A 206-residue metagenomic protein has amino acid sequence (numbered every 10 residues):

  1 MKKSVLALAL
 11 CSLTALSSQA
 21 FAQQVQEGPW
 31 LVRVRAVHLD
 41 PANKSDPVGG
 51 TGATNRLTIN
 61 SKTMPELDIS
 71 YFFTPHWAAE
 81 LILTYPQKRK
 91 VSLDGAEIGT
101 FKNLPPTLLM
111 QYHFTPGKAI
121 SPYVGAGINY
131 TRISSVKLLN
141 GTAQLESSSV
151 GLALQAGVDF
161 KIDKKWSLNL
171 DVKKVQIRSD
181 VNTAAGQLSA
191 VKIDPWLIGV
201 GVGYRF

Functional and structural regions predicted by a protein language model:
M1-G28: Cleavable N-terminal export/targeting peptides
S4, Q26-W30, P75-W77, K118-P122 (+3 more regions): Outer-envelope beta-barrel architecture signal
F21-D68, S134-S135: Short glycine/proline- and aromatic-enriched beta-strand/turn motifs that initiate or cap beta-hairpins
Q26, R56-S61, A96-N103, T142-V150 (+1 more regions): Replace "Gram-negative outer membrane beta-barrel proteins" with "bacterial and organellar outer membrane beta-barrel
A36-D40, D68-L138, P195-R205: Gram-negative (and chloroplast) outer-membrane scaffold detector with strong preference for beta-barrel transmembrane
K44-T51, K90-E97, I133-T142, D180-Q187: Outer-membrane beta-barrel translocator domains and adjoining extracellular loop/strand segments of Gram-negative
K88-K90, D163-F206: Predominantly the C-terminal beta-signal and adjacent terminal strand-loop region of outer-membrane beta-barrel
P106-L108, G125-Y130, S147-V158, V172-K174: Hydrophobic alpha-helical segments of small multi-pass membrane proteins
